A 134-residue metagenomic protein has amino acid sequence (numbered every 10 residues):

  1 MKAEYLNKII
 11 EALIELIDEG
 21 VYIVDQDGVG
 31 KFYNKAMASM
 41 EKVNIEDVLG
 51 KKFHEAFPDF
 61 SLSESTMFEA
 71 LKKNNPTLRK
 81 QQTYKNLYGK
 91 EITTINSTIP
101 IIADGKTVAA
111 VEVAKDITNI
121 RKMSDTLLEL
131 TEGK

Functional and structural regions predicted by a protein language model:
M1-E41, E46: Sensory modules in modular signal-transduction proteins
A12-E15, Y88-T93: Short loop/turn motifs at secondary-structure junctions and domain boundaries
Y22, I99-P100: A residue-level detector for well-ordered beta-strand positions
D25, N86, I102-A103: Short, acidic, Ser/Thr-enriched surface-loop or helix-capping motifs
K31, L78, E91-I95, V108: PAS-family sensory domains
E46, K52-K85, I92: Terminal output helix/cap of sensory domains in signal transduction proteins
Q81, N96-T98, A114: Sensory input modules used in signal transduction, predominantly PAS/LOV/GAF but also related non-catalytic regulatory
P100-K134: Sensory coupling linkers of modular signal transduction proteins
